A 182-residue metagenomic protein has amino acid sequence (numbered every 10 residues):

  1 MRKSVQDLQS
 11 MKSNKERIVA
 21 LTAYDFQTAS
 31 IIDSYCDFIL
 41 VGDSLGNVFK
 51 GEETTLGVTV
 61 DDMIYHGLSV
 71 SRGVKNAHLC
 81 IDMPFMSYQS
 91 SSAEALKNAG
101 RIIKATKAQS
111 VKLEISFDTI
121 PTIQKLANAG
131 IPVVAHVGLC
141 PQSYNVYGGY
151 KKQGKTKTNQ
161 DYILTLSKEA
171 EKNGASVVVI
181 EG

Functional and structural regions predicted by a protein language model:
R2-G182: Alpha/beta enzyme core
